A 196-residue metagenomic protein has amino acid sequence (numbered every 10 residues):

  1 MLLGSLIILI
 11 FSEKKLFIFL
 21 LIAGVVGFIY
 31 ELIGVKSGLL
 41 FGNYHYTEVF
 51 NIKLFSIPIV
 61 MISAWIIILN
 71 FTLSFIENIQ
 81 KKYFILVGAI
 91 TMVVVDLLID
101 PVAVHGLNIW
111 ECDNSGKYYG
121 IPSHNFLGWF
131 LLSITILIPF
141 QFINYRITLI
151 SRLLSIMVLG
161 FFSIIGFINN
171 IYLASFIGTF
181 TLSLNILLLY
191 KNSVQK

Functional and structural regions predicted by a protein language model:
M1-K196: Aromatic-rich, lipid-facing transmembrane alpha helices and their immediate juxtamembrane interface loops in integral
